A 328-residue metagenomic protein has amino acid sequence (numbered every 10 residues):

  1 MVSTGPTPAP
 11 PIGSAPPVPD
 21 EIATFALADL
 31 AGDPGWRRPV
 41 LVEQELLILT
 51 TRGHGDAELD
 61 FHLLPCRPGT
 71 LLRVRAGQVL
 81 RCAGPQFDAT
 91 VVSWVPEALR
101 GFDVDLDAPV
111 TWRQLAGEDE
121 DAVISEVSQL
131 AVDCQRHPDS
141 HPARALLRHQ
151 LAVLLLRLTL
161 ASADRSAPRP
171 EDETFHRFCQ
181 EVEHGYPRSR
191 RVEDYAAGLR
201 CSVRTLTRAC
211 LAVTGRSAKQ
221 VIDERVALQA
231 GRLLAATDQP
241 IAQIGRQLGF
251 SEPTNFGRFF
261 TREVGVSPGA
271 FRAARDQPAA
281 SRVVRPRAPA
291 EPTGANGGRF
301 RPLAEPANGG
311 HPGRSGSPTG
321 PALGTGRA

Functional and structural regions predicted by a protein language model:
P17-P109: N-terminal regulatory/effector-sensing and dimerization cores that precede helix-turn-helix DNA-binding domains
G69, L206, N255-F260: Short hydrophobic/aromatic patch on the recognition helix
L106-S162, C179-Q180: Amphipathic alpha-helical segments enriched in hydrophobic/aromatic residues interleaved with Lys/Arg
S166-L199, V221-Q239: A short, Lys/Arg-enriched amphipathic alpha-helix from helix-turn-helix/homeodomain DNA-binding modules
E193, R204, P240-A242, P253-T254 (+1 more regions): Residues within helix-turn-helix
C201, F250-S251, V266: The short coil/loop that forms the "turn" connecting the two helices of the helix-turn-helix
C210-S217, F259-F271: A secondary-structure capping/hinge motif
A212-P253, A273-A328: Terminal helix-turn-helix DNA-binding modules in bacterial transcription factors
